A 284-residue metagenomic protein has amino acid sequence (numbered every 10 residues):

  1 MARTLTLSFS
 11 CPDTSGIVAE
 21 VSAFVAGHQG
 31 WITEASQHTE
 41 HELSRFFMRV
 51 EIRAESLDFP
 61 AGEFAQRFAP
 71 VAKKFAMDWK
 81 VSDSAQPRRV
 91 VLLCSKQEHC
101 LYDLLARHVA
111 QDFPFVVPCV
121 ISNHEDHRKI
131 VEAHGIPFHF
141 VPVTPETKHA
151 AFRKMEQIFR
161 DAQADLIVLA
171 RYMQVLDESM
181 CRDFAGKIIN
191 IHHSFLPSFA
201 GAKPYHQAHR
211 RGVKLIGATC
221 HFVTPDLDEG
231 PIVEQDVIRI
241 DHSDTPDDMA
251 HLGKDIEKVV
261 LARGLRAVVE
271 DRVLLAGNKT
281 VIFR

Functional and structural regions predicted by a protein language model:
M1, V21-S22, G27, K74-M77 (+1 more regions): FNR-like FAD-binding dehydrogenase module
M1-P12: Short glycine-/aliphatic-rich beta-strand segments at the starts of folded cytosolic domains
S8, W31, F47-E51: Short, conserved beta-strand segments within well-ordered enzyme catalytic domains that often line or immediately flank
T14-E34: Short amphipathic alpha-helix segments
H38-R284: One-carbon transfer enzymes
